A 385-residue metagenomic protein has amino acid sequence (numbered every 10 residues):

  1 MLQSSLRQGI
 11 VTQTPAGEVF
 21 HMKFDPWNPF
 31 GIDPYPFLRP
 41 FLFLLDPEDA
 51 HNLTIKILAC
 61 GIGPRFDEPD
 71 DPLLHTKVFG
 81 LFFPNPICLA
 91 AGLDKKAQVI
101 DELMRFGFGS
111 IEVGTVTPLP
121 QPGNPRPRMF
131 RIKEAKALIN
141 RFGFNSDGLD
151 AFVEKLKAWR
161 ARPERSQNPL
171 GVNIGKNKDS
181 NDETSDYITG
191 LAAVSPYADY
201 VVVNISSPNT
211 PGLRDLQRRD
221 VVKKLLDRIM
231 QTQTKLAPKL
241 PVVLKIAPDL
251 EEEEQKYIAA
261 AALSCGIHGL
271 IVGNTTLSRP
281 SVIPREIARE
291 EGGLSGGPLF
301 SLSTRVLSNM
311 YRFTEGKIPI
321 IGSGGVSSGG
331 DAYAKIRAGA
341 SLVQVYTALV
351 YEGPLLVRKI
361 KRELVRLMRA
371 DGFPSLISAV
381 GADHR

Functional and structural regions predicted by a protein language model:
E18-D67, R126-F130, A135-D150, E154 (+3 more regions): Alpha/beta catalytic cores of nucleotide-metabolism and tRNA/nucleoside-modifying enzymes
I55-I62, F66-P69, S207-V221, A260-G316: Glycine/Thr-rich beta-alpha phosphate-binding loop at enzyme active sites
G63, H75, C88-G266, R279 (+2 more regions): Active-site entrance/lid segments in N-terminal catalytic domains of soluble metabolic enzymes
P69-N85: Long amphipathic N-terminal alpha/beta scaffold segment
A90-A91, K245-A247, I320-V326, T347: Glycine-rich beta-strand-to-loop/alpha-helix junction loops that act as flexible
E112-Q121, I205-S207, G269-L277, A332-K359: Glycine-rich phosphate-binding active-site loops on the catalytic face of alpha/beta enzymes
V243-K245, H268-N274, I321-S323: Short, conserved beta-strand edge motifs with alternating hydrophobic and charged residues
